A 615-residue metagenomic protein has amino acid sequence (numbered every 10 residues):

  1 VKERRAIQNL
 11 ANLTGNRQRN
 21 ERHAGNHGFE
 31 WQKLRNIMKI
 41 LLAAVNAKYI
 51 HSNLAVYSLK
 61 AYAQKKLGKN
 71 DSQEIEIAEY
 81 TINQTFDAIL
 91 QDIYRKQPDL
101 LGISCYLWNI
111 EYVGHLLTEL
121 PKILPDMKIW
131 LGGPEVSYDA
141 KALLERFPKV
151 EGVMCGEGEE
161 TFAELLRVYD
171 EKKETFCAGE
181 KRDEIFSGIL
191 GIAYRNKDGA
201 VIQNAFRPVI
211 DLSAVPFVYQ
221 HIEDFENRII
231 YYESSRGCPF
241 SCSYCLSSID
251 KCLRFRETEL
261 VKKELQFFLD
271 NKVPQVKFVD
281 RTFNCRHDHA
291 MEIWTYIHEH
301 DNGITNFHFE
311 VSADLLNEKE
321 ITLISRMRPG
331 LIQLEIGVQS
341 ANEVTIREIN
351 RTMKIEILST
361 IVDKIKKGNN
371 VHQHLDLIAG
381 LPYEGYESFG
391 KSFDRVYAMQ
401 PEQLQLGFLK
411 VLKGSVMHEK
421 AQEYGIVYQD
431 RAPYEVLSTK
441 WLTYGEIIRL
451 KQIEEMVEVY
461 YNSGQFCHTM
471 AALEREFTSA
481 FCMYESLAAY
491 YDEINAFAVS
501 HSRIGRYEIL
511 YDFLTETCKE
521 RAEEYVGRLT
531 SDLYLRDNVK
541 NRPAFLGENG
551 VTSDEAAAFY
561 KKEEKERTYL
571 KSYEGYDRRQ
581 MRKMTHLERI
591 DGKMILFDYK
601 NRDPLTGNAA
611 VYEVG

Functional and structural regions predicted by a protein language model:
V1, S213-K367: Radical SAM [4Fe-4S] cluster-binding motif and immediate context
R5, N9, R17-G25, W31-A43 (+5 more regions): Radical SAM enzyme core and accessory elements
M38-I40, F186-S234, T606-V611: N-terminal [4Fe-4S]-dependent radical SAM core
K39, A55, Y62-Q64, E74-F206: Glycine-rich beta-alpha loop elements in corrinoid/cobalamin-binding modules across cobalamin-dependent enzymes
V45, H287, E299-N302, N306-L315 (+1 more regions): A structural motif corresponding to the C-terminal lobe/cap of the Radical SAM core domain
Y49-A55: Short N-terminal binding/cap micro-motifs at the start of the first secondary-structure element
Q97-L101, V273, P401-E402: Proline-aspartate-enriched helix->loop->beta-strand connector
